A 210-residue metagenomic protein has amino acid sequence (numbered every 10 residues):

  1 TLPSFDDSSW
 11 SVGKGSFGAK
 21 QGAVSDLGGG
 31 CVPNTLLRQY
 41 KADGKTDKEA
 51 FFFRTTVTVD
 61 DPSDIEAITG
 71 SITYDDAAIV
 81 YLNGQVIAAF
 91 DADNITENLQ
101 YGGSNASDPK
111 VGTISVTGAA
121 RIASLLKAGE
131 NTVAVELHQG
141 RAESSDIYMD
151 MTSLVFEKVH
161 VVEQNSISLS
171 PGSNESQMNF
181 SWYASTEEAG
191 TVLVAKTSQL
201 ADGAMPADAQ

Functional and structural regions predicted by a protein language model:
T1, G13, T73, Y81-N83 (+2 more regions): Predominantly extracellular/luminal cell-surface or secreted proteins
T1-D64, N94-T117, Q139: Extended carbohydrate-recognition surfaces in non-catalytic/accessory domains of CAZymes and lectin-like proteins
P3, K48-F52, S63, T73 (+3 more regions): Short, surface-exposed loop/turn motifs at beta-strand boundaries within globular domains
W10, E49, V57, S63-I87 (+1 more regions): Aromatic-lined ligand-binding clefts that engage carbohydrates, nucleic acids, or primary amines
T46-K48, D61-S63, R121, L126-A128 (+1 more regions): Surface-exposed coil/turn segments at beta-strand junctions on protein surfaces, enriched
A50-T56, A67-T69, T113, E130-T132 (+2 more regions): Intrinsic-disorder/low-complexity, polar/charged segments enriched in Ser/Thr/Lys/Arg/Asp/Glu/Gln
D93, G103-V159: An acidic-aromatic loop/edge-strand motif
R141-A142, K158-Q210: Short, surface-exposed linear motifs at loops/turns and structural transition points
